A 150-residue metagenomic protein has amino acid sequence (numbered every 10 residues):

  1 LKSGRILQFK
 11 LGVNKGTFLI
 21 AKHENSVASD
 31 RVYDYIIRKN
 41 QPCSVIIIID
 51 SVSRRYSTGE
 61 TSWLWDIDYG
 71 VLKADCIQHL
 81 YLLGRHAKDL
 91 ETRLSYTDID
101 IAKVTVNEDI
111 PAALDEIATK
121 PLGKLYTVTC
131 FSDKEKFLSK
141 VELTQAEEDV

Functional and structural regions predicted by a protein language model:
K2-V150: ATP-dependent carboxylate-amine ligase
